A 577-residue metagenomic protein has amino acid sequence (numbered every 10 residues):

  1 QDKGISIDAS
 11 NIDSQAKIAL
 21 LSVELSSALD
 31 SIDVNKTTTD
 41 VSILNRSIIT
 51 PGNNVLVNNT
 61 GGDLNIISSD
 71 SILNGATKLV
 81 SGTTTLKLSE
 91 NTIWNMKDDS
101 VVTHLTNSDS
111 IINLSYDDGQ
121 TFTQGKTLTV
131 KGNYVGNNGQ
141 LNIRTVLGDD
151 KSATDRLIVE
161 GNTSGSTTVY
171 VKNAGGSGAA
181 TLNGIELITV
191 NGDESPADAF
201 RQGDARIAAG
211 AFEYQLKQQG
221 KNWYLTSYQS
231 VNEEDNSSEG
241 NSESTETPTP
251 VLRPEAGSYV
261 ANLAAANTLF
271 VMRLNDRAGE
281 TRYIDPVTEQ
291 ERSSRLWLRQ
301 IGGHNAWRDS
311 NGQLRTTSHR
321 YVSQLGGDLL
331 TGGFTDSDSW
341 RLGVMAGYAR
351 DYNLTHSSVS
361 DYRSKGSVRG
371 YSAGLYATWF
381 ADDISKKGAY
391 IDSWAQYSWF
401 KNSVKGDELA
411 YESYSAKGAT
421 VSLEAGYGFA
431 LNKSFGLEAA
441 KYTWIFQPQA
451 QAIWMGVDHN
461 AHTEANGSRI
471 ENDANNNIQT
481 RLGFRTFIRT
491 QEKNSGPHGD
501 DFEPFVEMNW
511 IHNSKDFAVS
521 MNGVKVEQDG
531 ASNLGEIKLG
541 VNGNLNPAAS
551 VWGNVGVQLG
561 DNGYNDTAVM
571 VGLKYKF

Functional and structural regions predicted by a protein language model:
Q15, T38, G61-D63, T83 (+9 more regions): Transmembrane beta-barrel architecture of outer membranes
S22, S27-A28, T39, L44-N162 (+4 more regions): Extracellular beta-solenoid/beta-roll
A76, N142, R295-R299, R341-M345 (+7 more regions): Residue-level detector of the transmembrane beta-barrel scaffold of outer-membrane proteins
R144-T145, K172-G175, Y397-S398, W510 (+1 more regions): Transmembrane beta-strand segments that form the barrel wall of outer-membrane beta-barrel proteins
G178-S195, G312-T331, R469-N477: Short secondary-structure subsegments characteristic of cysteine-rich extracellular domains
E239-L437, N554-G556, D561-A568: Outer membrane beta-barrel translocator domains of Type V secretion systems
Q290-R292, T331-D336, A381-S385, F429-K433 (+5 more regions): Outer-membrane beta-barrel strand-turn architecture
G374, G456, A465, R469-F577: Outer membrane beta-barrel transmembrane domains
